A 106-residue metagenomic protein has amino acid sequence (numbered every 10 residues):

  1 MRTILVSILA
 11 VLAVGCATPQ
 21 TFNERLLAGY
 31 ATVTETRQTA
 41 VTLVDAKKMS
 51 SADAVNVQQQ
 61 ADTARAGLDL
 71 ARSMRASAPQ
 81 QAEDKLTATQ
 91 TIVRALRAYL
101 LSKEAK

Functional and structural regions predicted by a protein language model:
R2-L5, A10-K106: Cationic, hydrophobic amphipathic alpha-helical membrane-interacting segments
